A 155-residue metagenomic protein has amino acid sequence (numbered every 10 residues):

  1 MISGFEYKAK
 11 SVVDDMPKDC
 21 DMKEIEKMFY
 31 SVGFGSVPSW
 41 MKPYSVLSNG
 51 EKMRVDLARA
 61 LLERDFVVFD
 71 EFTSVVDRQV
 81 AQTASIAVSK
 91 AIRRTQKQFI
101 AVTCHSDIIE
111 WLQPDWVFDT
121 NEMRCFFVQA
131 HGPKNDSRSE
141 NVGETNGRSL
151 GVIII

Functional and structural regions predicted by a protein language model:
M1-G33, E110-W111: ABC ATPase nucleotide-binding domain signature region
M28, V32-S45: Conserved ABC nucleotide-binding domain
G33, N49-F69: GG-anchored amphipathic helix commonly corresponding to the ABC/SMC/Rad50 NBD signature/C-loop
Y44-S48, R78, I109: Regulatory and interdomain segments flanking nucleotide-handling catalytic cores in signaling/defense enzymes
F66, Q98-I100: Residue-level preference for the first positions of well-ordered beta-strands
V68-Q79: Walker B catalytic motif
R78-R94: Helical segment within the ABC ATPase nucleotide-binding domain
S89, R93-Q98, H105-G147, G151-I154: C-terminal lobe/lid and adjacent interdomain/linker elements of RecA-like ASCE P-loop ATPase modules
